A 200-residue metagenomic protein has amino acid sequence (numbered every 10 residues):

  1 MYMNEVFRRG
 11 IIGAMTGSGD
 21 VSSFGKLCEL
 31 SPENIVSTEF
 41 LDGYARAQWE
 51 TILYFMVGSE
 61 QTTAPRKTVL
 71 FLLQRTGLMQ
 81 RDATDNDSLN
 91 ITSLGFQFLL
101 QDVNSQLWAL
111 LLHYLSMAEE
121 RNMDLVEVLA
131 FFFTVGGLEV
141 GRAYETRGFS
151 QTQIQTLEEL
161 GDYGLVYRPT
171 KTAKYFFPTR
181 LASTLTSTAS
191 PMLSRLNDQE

Functional and structural regions predicted by a protein language model:
M1-E200: Non-catalytic recognition/regulatory regions in large multidomain proteins
